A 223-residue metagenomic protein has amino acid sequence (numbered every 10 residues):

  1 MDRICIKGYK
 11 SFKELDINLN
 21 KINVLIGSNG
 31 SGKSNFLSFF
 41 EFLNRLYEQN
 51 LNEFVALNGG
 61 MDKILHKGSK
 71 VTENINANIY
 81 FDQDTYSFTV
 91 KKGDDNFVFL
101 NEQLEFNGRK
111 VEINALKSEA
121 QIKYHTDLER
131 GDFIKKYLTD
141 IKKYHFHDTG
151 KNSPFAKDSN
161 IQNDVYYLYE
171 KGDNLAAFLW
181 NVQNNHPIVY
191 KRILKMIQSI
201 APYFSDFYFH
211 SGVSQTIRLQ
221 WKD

Functional and structural regions predicted by a protein language model:
M1-K13: N-terminal pre-Walker A segment at the start of P-loop NTPase domains
E14-N20: Phosphate-binding P-loop
L25: Hydrophobic anchor at the beta1->P-loop junction of P-loop NTPases
N29: The conserved Walker
K33: Conserved lysine of the Walker
S38-D95: Conserved P-loop NTP-binding catalytic core
D82-S211: Electropositive, glycine-dotted interaction segments that contact anionic polymers or phosphate-rich ligands
D206-F209, V213-D223: Extended serine/threonine-enriched, polar tracts that run as long, contiguous segments within proteins
